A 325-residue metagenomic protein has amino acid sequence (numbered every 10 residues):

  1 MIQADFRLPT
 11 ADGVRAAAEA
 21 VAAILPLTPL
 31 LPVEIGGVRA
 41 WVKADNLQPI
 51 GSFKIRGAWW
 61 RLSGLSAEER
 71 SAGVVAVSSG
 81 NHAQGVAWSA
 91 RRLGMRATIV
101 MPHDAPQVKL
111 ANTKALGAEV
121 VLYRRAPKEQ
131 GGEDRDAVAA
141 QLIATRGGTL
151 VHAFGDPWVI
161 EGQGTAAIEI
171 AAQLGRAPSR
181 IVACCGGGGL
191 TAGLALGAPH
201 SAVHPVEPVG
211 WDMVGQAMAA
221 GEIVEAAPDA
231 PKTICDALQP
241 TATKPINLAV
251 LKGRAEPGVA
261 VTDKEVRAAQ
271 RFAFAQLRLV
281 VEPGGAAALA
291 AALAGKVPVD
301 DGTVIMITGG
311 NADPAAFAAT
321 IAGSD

Functional and structural regions predicted by a protein language model:
M1-D325: PLP-dependent amino-acid enzyme catalytic core
